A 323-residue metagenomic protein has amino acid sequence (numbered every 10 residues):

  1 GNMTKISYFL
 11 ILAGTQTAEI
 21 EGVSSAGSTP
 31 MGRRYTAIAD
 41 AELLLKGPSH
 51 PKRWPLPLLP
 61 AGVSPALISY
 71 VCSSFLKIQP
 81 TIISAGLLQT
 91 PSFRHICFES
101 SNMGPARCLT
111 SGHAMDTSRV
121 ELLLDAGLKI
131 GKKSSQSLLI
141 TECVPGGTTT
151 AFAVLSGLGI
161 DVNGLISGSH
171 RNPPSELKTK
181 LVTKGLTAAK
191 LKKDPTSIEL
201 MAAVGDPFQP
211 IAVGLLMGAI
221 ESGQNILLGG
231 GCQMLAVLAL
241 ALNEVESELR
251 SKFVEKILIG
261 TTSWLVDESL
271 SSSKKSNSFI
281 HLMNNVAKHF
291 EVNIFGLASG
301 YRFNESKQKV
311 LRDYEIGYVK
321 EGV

Functional and structural regions predicted by a protein language model:
G1-T141, P145-V323: N-terminal loops that bind phosphate or other acidic moieties and the adjacent beta-alpha structural core
